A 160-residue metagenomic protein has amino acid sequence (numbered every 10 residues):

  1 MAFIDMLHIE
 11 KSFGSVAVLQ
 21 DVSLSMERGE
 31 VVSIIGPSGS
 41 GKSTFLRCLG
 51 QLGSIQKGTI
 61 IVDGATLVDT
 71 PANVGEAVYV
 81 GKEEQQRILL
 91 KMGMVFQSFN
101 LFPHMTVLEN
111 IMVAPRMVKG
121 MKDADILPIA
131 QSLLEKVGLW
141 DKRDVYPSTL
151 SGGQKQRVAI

Functional and structural regions predicted by a protein language model:
A2-I160: ABC family nucleotide-binding domain
